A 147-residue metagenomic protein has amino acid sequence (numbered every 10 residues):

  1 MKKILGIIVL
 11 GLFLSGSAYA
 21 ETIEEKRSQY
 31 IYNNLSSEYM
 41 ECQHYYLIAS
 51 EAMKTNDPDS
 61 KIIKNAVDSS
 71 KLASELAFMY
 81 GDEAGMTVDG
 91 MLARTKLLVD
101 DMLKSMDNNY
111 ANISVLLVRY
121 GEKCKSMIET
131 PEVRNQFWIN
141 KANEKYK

Functional and structural regions predicted by a protein language model:
I4-G16: Sec-dependent N-terminal signal peptides
A18-A20: Boundary at the C-terminal end of the N-terminal hydrophobic targeting segment
T22-E24: A short, flexible low-complexity segment enriched in Lys/Arg and Gly/Pro that occurs in N-terminal basic tails
K26, I31-L35, N109-L117: Secretory-pathway extracellular proteins and peptide precursors enriched for disulfide-bonded cysteines
S28-G85: Short N-proximal segments of mature Sec-exported proteins
N65-K147: Compact alpha-helical subdomains of small soluble proteins
